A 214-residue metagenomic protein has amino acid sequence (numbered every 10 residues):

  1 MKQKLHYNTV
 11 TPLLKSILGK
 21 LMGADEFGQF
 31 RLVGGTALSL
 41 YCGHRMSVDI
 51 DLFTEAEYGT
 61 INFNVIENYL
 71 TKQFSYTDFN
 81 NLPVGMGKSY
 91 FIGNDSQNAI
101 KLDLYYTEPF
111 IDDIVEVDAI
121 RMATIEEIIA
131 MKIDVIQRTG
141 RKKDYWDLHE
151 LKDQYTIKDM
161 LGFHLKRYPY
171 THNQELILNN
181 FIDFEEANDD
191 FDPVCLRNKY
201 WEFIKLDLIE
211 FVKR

Functional and structural regions predicted by a protein language model:
M1-R214: Compositionally biased terminal segments of proteins
